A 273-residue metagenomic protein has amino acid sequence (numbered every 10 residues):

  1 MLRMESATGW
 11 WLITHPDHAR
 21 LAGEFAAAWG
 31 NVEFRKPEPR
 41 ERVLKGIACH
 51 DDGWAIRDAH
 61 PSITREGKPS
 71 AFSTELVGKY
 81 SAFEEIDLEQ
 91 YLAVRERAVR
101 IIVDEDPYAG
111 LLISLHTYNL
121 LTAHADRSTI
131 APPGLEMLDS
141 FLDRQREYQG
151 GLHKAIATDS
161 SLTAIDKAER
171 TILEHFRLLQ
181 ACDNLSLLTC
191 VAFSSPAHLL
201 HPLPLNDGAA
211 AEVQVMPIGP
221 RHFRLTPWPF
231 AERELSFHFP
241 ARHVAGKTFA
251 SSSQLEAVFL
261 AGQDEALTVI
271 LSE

Functional and structural regions predicted by a protein language model:
L2-I13, G23-E24, R42-S194, L200-L203: Divalent metal-dependent catalytic cores for phosphoryl transfer on phosphate-bearing substrates
R3-E5, A26-R35: N-terminal "assembly arms/tails" that initiate or stabilize quaternary assembly in self-assembling proteins
P16-G30: An active-site-proximal "capping" alpha-helix that borders the catalytic cofactor pocket
F34-V43: Short, glycine/acidic-rich hinge or "gate" loops at secondary-structure transitions that mediate conformational
I172-E273: Extended, charged low-complexity segments that frequently continue into or abut oligomerization scaffolds
